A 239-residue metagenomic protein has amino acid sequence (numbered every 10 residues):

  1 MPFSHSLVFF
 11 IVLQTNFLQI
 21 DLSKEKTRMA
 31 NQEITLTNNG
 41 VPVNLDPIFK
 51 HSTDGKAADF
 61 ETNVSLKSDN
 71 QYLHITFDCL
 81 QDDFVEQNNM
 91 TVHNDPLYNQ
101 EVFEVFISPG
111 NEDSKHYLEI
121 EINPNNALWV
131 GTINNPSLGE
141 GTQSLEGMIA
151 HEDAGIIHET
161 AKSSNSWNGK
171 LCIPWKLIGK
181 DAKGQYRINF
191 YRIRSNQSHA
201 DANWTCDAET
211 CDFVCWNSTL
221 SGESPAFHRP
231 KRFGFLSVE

Functional and structural regions predicted by a protein language model:
M1-H5: Positively charged n-region of N-terminal signal peptides that target proteins for export
S6-V8, E25: Serine/proline-rich low-complexity intrinsically disordered segments, especially terminal tails, linkers
V8-N16: Hydrophobic h-region of N-terminal signal peptides that target proteins for export in Gram-negative bacteria
N16-E239: Structural preference for beta-rich elements and adjacent junctions enriched in aromatics
